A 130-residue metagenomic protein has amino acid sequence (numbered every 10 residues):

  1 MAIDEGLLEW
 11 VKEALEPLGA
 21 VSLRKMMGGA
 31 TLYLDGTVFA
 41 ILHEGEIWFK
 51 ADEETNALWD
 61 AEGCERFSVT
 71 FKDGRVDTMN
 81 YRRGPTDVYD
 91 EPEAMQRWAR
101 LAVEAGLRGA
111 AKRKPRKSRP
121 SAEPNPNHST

Functional and structural regions predicted by a protein language model:
M1-T130: Charge-dense, helix-prone N-terminal extensions
